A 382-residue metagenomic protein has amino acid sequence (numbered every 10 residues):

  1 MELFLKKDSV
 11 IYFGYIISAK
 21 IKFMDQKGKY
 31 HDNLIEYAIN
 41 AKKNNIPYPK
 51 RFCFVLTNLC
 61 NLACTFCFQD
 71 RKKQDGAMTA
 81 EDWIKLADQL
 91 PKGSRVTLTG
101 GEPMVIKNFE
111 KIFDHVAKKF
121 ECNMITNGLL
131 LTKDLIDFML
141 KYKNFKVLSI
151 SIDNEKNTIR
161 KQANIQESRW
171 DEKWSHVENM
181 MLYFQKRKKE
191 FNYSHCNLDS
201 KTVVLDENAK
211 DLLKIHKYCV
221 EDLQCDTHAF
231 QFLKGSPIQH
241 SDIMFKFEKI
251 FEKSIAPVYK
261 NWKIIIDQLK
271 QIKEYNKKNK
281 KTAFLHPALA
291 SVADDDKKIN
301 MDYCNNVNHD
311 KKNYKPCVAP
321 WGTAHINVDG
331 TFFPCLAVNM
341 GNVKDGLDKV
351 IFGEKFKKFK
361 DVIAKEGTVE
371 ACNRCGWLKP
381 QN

Functional and structural regions predicted by a protein language model:
M1-Q74, D88, L289-K312, W321-T323 (+5 more regions): N-terminal pre-core extensions flanking Radical SAM catalytic domains
F23-K146, S236: Conserved alpha-helical substructure of the radical SAM core
C60, C64-C67, C317, G330 (+2 more regions): Short cysteine clusters
R71, G100, I152, F232 (+1 more regions): Residues that line or immediately flank small-molecule/substrate-binding pockets and catalytic motifs
R71, K107, Q185-K188, N276 (+2 more regions): A general structural signal marking secondary-structure boundaries and capping sites
G76, K146-V147, S151-V328, F332-F333 (+1 more regions): Radical SAM enzyme [4Fe-4S]-AdoMet core and its adjacent flexible, acidic and glycine-rich loops/tails across
A87, E110-D114, I136-L140, E178-M181 (+3 more regions): Short amphipathic alpha-helical segments and helix-helix/interface helices
N339-N342: A short acidic/small-residue loop/turn micro-motif
